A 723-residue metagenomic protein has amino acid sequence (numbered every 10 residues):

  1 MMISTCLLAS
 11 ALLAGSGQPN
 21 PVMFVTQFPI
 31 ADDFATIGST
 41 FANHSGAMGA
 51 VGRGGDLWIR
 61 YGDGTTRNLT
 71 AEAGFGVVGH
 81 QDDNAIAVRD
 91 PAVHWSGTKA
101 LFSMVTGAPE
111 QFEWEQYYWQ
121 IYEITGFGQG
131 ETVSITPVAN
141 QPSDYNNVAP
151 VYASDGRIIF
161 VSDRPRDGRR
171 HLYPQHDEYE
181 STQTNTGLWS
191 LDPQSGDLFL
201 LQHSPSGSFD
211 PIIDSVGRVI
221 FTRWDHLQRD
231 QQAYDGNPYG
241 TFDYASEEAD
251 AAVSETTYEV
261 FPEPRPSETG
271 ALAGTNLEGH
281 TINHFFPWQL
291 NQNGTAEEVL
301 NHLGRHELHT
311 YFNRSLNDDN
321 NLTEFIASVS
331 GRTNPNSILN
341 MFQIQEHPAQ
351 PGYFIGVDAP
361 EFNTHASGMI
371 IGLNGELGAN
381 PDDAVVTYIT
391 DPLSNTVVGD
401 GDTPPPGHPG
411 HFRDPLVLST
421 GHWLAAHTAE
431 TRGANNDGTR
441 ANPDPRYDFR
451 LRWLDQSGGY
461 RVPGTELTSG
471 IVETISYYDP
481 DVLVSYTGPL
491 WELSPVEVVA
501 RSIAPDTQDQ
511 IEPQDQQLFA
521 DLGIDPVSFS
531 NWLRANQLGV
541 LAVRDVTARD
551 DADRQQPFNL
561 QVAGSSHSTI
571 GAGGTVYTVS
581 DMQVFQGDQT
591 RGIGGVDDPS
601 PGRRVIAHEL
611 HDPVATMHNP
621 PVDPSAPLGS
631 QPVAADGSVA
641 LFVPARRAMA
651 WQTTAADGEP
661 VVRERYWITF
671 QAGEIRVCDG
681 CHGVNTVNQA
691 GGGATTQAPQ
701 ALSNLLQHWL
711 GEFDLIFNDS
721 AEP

Functional and structural regions predicted by a protein language model:
M1-G15: Sec-dependent, cleavable N-terminal signal peptides
L13-Q18, L715-I716: N-terminal helix-cap/turn-to-beta initiation motif at the start of protein domains
P19-G64, T70-Q129, S134-S143, N147-R166 (+4 more regions): Extended surface/linker regions that mediate inter-domain or inter-protein docking in multi-component redox
A35-T36, Q232-Y234, N313, Q508-D509 (+1 more regions): Short aromatic-enriched loop/helix-cap "lid" or pocket-rim segments at secondary-structure transitions that line
G55-G62, Q116-G130, Y173-G196, D235-S267 (+3 more regions): Beta-propeller blade signature
I135, Y145-A149, S154, R166-D177 (+10 more regions): Catalytic cores of extracellular degradative/oxidative enzymes
L200-Q232, G236, A252-P381: Beta-propeller domains
L715-P723: Ser/Thr-rich, Pro/Gly/Ala-heavy low-complexity intrinsically disordered linkers and tails of secreted extracellular
